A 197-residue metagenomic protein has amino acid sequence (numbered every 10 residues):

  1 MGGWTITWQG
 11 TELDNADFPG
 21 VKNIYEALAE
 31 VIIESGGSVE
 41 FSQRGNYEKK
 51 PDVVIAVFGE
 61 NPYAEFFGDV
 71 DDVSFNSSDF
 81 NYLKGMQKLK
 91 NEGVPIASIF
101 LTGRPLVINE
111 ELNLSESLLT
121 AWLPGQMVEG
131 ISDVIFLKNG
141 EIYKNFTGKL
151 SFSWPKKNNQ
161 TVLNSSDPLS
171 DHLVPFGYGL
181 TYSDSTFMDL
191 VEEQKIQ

Functional and structural regions predicted by a protein language model:
M1-Q197: C-terminal non-catalytic regions of proteins with extracellular/luminal or membrane-system context
